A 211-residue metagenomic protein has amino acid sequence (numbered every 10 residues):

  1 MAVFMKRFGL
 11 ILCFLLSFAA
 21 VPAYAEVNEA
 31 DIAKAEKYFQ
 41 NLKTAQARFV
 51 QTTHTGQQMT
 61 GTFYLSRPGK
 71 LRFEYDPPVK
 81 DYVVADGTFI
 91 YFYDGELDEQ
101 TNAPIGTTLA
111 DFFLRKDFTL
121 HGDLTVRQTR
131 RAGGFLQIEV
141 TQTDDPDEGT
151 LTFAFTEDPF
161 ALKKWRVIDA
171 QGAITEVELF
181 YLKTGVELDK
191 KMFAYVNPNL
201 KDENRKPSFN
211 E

Functional and structural regions predicted by a protein language model:
M1-M5: N-terminal secretory signal peptides that target proteins for export/translocation
G9-A19: Bacterial N-terminal signal peptides
V21-A25: Sec/Tat signal peptide C-region and signal peptidase I cleavage site
K37-G56: A short, Trp-centered hydrophobic/proline-enriched beta-strand micro-motif
F39, T108-H121: Short, solvent-exposed helix-to-loop capping segments enriched in aromatics
L42-T44, Q58-T60, S66-P68, P78 (+5 more regions): Extracytoplasmic
T62-F112, T175-E176: An acidic-aromatic
H121-E211: Gly/Pro-enriched, hydrophobic low-complexity segments that function as extracytoplasmic propeptides/linkers
